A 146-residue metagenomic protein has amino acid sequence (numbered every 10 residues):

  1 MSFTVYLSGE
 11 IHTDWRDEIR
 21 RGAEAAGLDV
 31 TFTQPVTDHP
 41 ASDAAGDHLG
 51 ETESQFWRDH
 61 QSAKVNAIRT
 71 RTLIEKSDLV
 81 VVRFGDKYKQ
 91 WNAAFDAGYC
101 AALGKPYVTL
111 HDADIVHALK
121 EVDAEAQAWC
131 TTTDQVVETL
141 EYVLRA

Functional and structural regions predicted by a protein language model:
M1-A146: Conserved catalytic or regulatory cores that recognize and/or transform ribose-phosphate-containing ligands
